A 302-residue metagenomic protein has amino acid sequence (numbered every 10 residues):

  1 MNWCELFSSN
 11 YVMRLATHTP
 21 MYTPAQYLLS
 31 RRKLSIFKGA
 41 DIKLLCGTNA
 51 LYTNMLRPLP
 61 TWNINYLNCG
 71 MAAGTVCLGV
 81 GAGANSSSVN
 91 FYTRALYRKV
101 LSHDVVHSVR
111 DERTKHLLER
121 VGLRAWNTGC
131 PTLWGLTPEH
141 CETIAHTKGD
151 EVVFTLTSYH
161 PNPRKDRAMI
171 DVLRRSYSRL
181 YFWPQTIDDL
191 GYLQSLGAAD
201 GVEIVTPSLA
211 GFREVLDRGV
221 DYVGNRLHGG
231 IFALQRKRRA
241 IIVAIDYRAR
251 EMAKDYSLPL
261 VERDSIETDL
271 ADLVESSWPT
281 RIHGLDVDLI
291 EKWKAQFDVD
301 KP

Functional and structural regions predicted by a protein language model:
M1-P302: Active-site anion-handling motifs in enzyme catalytic cores
